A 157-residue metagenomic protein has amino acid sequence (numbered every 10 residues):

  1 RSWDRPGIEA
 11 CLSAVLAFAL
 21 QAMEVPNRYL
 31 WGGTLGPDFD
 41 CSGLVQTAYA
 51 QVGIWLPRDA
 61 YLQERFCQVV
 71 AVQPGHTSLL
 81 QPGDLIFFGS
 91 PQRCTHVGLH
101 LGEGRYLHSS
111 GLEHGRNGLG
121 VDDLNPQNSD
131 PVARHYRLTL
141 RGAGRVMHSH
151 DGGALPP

Functional and structural regions predicted by a protein language model:
R1-R28: Surface-exposed beta-loop interaction hotspot
W3-R5, V72-G75, L101-P157: Aromatic- and glycine-rich peptidoglycan recognition patches
N27-Q81: Catalytic cysteine-centered active-site loop
P57-D122: ...with weaker cross-activation on analogous glycine-rich loops/strands in unrelated enzymes
